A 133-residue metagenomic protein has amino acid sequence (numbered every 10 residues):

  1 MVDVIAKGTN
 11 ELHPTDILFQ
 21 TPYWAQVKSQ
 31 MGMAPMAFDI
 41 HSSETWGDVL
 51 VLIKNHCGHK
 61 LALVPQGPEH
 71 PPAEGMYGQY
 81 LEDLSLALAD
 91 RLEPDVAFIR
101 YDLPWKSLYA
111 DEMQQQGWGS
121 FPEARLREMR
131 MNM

Functional and structural regions predicted by a protein language model:
M1-V27: Short amphipathic alpha-helix that is part of the acyltransferase structural core
V27-E128: Conserved donor-binding loop and adjoining core beta-sheet/short helix segment in diverse acyl/aminoacyl transferases
R130-N132: Covalent nucleotidyltransferase
